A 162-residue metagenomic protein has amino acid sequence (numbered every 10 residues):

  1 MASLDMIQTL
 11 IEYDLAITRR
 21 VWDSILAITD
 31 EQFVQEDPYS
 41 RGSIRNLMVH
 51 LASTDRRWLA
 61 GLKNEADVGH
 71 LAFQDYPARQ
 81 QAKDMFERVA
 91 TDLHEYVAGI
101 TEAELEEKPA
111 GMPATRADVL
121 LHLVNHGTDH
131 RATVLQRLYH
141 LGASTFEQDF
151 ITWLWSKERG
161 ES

Functional and structural regions predicted by a protein language model:
L4-L10, R79: Active-site rim elements
Q8-A72, M112-S162: Short, contiguous alpha-helical
A60, N64-E102: Helix-adjacent hinge/juxtasegments
A98-P113: Acidic catalytic patch
